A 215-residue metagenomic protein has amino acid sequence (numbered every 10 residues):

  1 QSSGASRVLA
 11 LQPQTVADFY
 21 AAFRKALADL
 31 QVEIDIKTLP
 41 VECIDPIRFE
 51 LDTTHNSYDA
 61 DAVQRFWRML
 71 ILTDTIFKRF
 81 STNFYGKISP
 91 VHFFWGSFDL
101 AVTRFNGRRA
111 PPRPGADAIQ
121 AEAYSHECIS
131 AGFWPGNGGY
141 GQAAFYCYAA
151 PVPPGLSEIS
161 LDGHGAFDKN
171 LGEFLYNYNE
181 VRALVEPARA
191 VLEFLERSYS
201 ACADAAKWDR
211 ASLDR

Functional and structural regions predicted by a protein language model:
Q1, L156-L161, E186-A190: Short conserved micro-motifs at the rims of enzyme active sites and ligand-binding pockets
Q1-D45: Long, hydrophobic/aromatic-enriched structural stretches that serve as scaffold segments
Q1-V8, V41-D61, A143-F145, N170-N179: Glycine-rich, often proline-containing surface loops adjacent to acidic residues and nearby aromatics that form
A5-A17, N56-D59, V63-W67, L184-A188: Short, charged/polar micro-motifs that form catalytic or ligand-binding hotspots
V32-C43, T82-G96, D204-R215: Short glycine-rich, low-complexity/disordered patches
L51-P135: Aromatic/basic-lined ligand-recognition segments that form π-stacking hydrophobic pockets flanked by Lys/Arg to engage
A121, H126-L175: Low-complexity, glycine/alanine/valine/leucine- and proline-rich hydrophobic stretches
A166-R215: TerminUS-proximal long segments
